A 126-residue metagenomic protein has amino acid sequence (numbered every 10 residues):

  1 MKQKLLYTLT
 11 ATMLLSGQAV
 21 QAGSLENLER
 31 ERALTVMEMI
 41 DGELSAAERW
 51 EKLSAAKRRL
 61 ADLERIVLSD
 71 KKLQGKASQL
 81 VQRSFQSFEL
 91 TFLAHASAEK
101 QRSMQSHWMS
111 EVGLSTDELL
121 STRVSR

Functional and structural regions predicted by a protein language model:
M1-Y7: Bacterial N-terminal signal peptides that target proteins for export
K2, G17-V20: Intrinsically disordered, low-complexity regions enriched in polar/acidic and amide residues
Y7-L9, L28-E29: Short helix-onset patch at the extreme N-terminus, typifying the N->h transition of secretory signal peptides
T8-S16: Bacterial N-terminal signal peptides
V20-R58, S121-R126: Immediate post-signal-peptide N-terminus of mature secreted/exported proteins
S24, E31-R32, M39, Q86-R126: C-terminal amphipathic alpha-helix
L53-M104: Long, amphipathic, charge-rich alpha-helical segments that form helical bundles/coiled-coils
